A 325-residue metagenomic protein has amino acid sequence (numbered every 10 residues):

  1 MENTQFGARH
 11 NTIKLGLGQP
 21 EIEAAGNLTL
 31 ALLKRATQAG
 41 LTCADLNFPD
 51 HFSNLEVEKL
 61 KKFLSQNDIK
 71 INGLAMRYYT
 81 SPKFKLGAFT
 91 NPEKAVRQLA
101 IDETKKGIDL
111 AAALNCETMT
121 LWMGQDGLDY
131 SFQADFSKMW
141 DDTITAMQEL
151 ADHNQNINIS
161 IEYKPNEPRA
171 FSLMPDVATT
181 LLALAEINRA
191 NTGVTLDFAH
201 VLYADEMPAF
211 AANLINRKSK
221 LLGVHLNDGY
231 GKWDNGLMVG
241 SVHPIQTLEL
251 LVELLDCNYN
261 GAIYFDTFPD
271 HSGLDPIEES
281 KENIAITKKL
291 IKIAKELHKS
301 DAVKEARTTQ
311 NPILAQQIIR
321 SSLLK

Functional and structural regions predicted by a protein language model:
M1-K106, A112, R189, K288-K325: N-terminal pre-domain/capping segments
T4-N11, L17, A44-L46, I71-M76 (+5 more regions): Hydrophobic faces of well-ordered beta-strands that scaffold small-molecule active sites in alpha/beta enzyme cores
N11-I13, N47-H51, M76-Y79, G124-D126 (+4 more regions): Active-site beta-loop-alpha junctions enriched in small/polar residues
K14-G26, N91, Q133-A134, A170-L181 (+4 more regions): Gly/Pro-rich active-site loop or hairpin
N27, Q66, K83-G193, Y203 (+1 more regions): Active-site acidic/histidine proton-transfer and metal-coordination neighborhood in alpha/beta enzyme cores
T29-K34, V57-L64, T104-D109, I144-A151 (+4 more regions): Generic structural signal for well-ordered alpha-helices, preferentially at hydrophobic/aromatic core positions
L41, I69, A111, C116 (+3 more regions): A structural motif
L274-E296: C-terminal helical cap(s) of enzyme catalytic domains, especially alpha/beta-barrels
